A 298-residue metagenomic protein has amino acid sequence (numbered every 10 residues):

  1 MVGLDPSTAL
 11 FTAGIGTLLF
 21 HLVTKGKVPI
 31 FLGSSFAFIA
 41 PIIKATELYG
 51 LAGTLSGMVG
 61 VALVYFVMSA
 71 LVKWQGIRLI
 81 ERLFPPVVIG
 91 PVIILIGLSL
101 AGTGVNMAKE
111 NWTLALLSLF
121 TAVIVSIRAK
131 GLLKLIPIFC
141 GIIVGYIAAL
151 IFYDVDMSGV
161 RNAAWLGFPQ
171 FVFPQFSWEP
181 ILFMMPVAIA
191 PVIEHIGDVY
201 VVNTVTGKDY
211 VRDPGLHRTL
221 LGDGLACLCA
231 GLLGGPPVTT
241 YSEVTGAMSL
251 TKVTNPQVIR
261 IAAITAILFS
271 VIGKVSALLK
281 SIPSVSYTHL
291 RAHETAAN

Functional and structural regions predicted by a protein language model:
M1-A115, T251, S281: Early transmembrane hairpin of solute transport permeases
M1-P6, I138-H217: Helix-loop-helix hairpins and the membrane-proximal interhelical loops of multi-pass alpha-helical transport proteins
V2-H21, P186-P256: Membrane-embedded helical hairpins/re-entrant loop segments and their flanking transmembrane helices within multi-pass
A13-L22, V61-W74, G90-P91, L95-S99 (+9 more regions): Transmembrane alpha-helical segments of multi-pass membrane transport proteins and ion-pumping complexes
F31-F36, R82-G90, L135-G141, Q257-A262 (+1 more regions): Cytoplasmic-side transmembrane-helix entry/capping segments in multi-pass membrane proteins
I42-E47, S126, V244-I259, T265-F269: Interfacial segments of multi-pass membrane proteins
M68-G76, L100-K109, D154-D156, I196 (+2 more regions): Transmembrane helix-loop junctions in multi-pass membrane proteins
T288-T295: Conserved small/polar residues in nucleotide/adenosyl-binding loops
